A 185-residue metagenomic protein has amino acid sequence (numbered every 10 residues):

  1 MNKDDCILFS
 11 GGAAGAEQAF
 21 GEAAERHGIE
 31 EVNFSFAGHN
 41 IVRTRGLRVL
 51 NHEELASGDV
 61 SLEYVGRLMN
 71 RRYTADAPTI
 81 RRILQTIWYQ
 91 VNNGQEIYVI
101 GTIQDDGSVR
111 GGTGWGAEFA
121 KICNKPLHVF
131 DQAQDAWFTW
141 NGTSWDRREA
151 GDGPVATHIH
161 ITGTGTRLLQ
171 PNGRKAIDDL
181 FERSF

Functional and structural regions predicted by a protein language model:
N2-F185: Acidic/glycine-enriched connector segments
